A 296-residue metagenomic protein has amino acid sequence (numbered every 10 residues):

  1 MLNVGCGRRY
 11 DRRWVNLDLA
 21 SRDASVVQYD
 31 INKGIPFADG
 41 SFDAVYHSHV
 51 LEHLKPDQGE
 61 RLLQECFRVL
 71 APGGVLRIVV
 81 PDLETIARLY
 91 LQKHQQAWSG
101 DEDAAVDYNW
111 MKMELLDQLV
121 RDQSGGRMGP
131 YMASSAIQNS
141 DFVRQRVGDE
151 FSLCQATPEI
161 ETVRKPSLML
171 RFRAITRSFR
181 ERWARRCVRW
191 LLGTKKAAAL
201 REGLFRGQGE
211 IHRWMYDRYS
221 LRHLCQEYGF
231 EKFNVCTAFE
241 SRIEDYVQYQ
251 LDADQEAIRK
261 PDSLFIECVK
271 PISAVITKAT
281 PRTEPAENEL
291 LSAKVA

Functional and structural regions predicted by a protein language model:
M1-I86, Y219, I266-I272: Conserved SAM-binding loop
Q58-R61, E65, V75-R282, E287-L291: S-adenosyl-L-methionine-dependent methyltransferase catalytic module, highlighting the catalytic core
K294-A296: Short intrinsically disordered terminal tails
